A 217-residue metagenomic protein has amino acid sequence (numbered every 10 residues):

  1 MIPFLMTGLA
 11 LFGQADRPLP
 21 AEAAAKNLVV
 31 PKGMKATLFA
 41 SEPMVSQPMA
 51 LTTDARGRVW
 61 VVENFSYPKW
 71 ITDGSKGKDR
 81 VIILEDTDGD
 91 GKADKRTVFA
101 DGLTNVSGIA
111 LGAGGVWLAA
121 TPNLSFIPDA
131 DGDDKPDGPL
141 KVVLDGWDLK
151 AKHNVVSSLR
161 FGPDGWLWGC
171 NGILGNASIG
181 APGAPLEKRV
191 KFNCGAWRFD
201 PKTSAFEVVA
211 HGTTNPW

Functional and structural regions predicted by a protein language model:
M1-A10: Bacterial N-terminal signal peptides
L11-W217: Beta-propeller domains with acidic blade repeats across secreted/periplasmic ectodomains and cytosolic WD/CNH propellers
